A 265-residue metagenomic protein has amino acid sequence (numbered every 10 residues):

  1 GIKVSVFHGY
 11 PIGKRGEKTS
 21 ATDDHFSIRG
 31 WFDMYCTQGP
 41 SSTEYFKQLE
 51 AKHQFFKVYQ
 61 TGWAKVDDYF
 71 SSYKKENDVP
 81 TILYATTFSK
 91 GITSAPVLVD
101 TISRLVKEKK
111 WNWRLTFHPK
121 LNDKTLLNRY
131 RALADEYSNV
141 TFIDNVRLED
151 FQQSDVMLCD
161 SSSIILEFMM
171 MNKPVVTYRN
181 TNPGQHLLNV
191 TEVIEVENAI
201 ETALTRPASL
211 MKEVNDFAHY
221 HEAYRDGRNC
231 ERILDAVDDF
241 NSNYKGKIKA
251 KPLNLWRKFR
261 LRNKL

Functional and structural regions predicted by a protein language model:
G1-F7, N145-L187: A donor-sugar binding/catalytic signature common to diverse glycosyltransferases and related nucleotide-sugar
G1-F70: Active-site and donor-binding regions of nucleotide-sugar-utilizing enzymes
H25, I102, R147-L148: Acidic, amphipathic alpha-helical patches
V58, S138-T141, L187-L188: Short, conserved active-site loop motifs that form the nucleotide-linked donor/cofactor pocket
V58-R131, R225, N229-E231: Conserved catalytic-core segment of nucleotide-activated headgroup transferases in glycan assembly
L127-I143: Nucleotide-activated donor-binding/catalytic signature segment of Leloir-type glycosyltransferases, i.e., the conserved
P183-T202: Change "using UDP/GDP/dTDP sugars" to "using nucleotide sugars
N198, L204-L265: C-terminal amphipathic helix plus adjacent low-complexity, charged tail appended to glycosyltransferase catalytic
